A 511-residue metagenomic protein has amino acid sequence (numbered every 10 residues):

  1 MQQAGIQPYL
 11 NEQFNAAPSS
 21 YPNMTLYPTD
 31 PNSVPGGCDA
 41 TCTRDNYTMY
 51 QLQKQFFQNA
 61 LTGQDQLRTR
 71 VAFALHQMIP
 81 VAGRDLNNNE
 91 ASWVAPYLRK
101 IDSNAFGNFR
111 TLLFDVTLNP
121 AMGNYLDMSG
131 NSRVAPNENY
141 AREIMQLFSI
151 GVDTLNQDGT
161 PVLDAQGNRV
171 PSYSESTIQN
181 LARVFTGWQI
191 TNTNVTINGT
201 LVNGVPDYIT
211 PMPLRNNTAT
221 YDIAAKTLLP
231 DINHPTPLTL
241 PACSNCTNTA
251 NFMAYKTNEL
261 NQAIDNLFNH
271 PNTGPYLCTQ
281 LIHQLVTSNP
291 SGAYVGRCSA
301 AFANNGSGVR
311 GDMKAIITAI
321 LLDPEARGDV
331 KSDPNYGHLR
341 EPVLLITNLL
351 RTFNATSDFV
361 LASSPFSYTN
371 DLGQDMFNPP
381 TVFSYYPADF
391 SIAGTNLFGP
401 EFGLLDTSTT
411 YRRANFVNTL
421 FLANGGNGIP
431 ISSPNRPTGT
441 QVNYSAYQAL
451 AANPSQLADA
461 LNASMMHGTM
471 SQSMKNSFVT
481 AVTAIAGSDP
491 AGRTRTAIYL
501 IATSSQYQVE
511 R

Functional and structural regions predicted by a protein language model:
M1-Q2, I6, L10-P22, L26-A40 (+4 more regions): Active-site substrate-binding loop specific to GH73 endo-beta-N-acetylglucosaminidase modules in bacterial autolysins
T25, R68-H76: Substrate-binding cleft and catalytic face of glycoside hydrolase catalytic domains, especially the flexible beta-alpha
Q55, N59-Q66, F73: Structured, charged N-terminal subsegments at the starts of enzyme catalytic cores and at intra-chain domain/subunit
D65-R68, I79-N87: Short, contiguous, well-structured surface segments enriched in hydrophobic/aromatic residues
F73-A82, C278-T279, G296: Cytochrome P450 heme-thiolate monooxygenase catalytic domain
L75, L112-V116, I316, L461 (+1 more regions): Amphipathic alpha-helical coiled-coil/leucine-zipper-like oligomerization segments
D85, V152-N156, N192, G468-K475: Substrate-binding/catalytic groove segments of enzymes that remodel or degrade extracellular structural polymers
H270-G274, C278-S307, I317-R511: Flexible, low-complexity segments enriched for small/polar residues
